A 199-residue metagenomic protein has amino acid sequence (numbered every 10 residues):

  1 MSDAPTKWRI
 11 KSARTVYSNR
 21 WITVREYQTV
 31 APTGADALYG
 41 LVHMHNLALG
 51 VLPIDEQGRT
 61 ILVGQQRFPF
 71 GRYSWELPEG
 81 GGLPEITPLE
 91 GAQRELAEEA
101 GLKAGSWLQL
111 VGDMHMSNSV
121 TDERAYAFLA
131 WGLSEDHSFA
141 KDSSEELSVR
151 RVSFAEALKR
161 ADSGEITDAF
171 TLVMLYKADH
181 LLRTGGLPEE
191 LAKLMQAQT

Functional and structural regions predicted by a protein language model:
S2-W8, Y73, P84, L110 (+3 more regions): Nudix hydrolase/Nudix homology domain
D3-K7, V42-H45, G50-R94, E98 (+3 more regions): Conserved Nudix-box catalytic region and its N-terminal flanking loop in Nudix hydrolases and closely related
S12-G50, E56: Acidic, metal-coordinating catalytic segment for phosphate/diphosphate chemistry, firing primarily on the Nudix
T23, H43-N46, D55-Q57, R67 (+3 more regions): Active-site segment of metal-dependent pyrophosphate-handling enzymes, primarily the Nudix hydrolase catalytic core
E26-Q28, P53, L129-W131, R151-S153: Short, well-ordered beta-strand micro-motif
